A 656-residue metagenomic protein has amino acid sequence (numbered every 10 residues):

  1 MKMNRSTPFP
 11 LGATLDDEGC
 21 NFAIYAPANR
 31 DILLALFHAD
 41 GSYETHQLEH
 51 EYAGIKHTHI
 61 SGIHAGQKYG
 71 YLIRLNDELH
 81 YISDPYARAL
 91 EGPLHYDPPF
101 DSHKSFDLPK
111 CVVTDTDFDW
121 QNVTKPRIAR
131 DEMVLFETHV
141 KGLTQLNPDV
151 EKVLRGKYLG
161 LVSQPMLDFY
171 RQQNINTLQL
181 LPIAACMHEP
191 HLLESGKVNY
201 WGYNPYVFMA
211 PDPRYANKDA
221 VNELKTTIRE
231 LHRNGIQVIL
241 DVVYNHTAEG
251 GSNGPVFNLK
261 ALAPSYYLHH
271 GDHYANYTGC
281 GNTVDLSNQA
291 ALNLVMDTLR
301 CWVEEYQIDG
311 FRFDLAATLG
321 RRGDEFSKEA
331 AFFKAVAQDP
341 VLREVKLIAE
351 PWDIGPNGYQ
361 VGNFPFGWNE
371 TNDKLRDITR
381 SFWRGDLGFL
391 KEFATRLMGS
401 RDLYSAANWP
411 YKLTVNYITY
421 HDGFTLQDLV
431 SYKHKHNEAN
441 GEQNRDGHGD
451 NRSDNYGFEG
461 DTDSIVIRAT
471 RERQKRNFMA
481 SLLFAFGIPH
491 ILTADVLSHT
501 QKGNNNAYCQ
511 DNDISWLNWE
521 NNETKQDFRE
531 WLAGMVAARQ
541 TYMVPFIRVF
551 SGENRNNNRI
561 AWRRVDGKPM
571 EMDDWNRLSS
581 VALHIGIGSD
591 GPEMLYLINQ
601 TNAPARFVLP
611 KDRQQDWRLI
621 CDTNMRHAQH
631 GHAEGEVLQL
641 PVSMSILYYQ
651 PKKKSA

Functional and structural regions predicted by a protein language model:
M1-F136, K141, K152, Y158 (+5 more regions): Carbohydrate-interacting/catalytic domains
I24, Y71, T138, L180 (+8 more regions): Conserved, mostly hydrophobic/aromatic
A28, H50-Y52, G62-H64, H139-T144 (+13 more regions): Short, flexible loop/turn elements at secondary-structure junctions
Y69, I73-V123, H188-G196, N204 (+3 more regions): Core domains of carbohydrate- and sulfate-ester-processing enzymes
E78-H80, T144-L146, C186-P190, H246-E249 (+5 more regions): Short catalytic/ligand-binding loop motif for oxyanion handling, primarily in non-cytosolic enzymes, centered on
M133-E137, T177, G235-I239, G310-R312 (+3 more regions): Structural preference for beta-strand elements that scaffold enzyme active sites
H139-I308, R312-Q338, L403: Substrate-binding/active-site clefts of carbohydrate-active enzymes
R322-G323, K328-S498, N506-Q510, M543-F546 (+4 more regions): Conserved alpha/beta catalytic core and glycan-binding cleft of carbohydrate-active enzymes
